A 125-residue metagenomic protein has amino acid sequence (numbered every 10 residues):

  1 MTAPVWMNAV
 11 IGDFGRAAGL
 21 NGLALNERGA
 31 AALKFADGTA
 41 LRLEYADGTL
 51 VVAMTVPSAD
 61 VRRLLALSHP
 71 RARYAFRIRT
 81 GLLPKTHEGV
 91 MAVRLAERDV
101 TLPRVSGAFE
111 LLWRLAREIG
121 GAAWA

Functional and structural regions predicted by a protein language model:
M1-G38, R73-P84: Charge-rich, low-complexity N-terminal segments
T2-W6, V10, D60-R63, R104-L111 (+1 more regions): Short amphipathic alpha-helical segments
R16, A66-Y74, E110-G121: Short, intrinsically disordered, mixed-charge
K34-A36, A40-A53: Short, well-structured hydrophobic secondary-structure segments
F35, M54-V56, V93-E97: Short beta-strand-to-loop capping motifs
L43, A53, R62, T101-P103: Short acidic, gly/pro-rich beta-turn/loop elements at beta-sheet edges and active-site/ligand-binding grooves
G48-H87: Short, internal acidic amphipathic alpha-helical interface segments that mediate docking to partner proteins
G81-A125: Well-ordered alpha/beta subsegment
